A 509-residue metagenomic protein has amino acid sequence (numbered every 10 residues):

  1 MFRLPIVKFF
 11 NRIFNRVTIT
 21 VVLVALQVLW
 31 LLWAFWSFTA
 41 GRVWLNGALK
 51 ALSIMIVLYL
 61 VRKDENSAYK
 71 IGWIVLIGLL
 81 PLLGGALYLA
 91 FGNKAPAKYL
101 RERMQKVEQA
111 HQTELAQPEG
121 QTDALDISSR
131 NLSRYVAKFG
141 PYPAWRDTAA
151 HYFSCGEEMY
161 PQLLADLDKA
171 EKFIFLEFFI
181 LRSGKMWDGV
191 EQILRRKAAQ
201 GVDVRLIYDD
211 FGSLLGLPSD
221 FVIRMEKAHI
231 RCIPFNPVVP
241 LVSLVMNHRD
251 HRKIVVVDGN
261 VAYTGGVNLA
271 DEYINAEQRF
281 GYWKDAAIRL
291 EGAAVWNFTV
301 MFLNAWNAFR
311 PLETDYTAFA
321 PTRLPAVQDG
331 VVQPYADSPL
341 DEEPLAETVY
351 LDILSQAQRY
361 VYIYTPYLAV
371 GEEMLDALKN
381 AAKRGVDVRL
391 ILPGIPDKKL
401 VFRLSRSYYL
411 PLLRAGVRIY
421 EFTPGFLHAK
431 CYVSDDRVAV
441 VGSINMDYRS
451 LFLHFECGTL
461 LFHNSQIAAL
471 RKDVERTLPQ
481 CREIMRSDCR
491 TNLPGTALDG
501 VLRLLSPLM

Functional and structural regions predicted by a protein language model:
M1-T348, D352, Q356, P396 (+6 more regions): N-terminal localization/anchoring segments of enzymes in phospholipid and broader phosphate metabolism
Y360: Phosphate-/nucleic-acid-contacting segments
Y364-T365, F422, V441-G442: Thr-Gly-centered strand-to-loop micro-motif
Y367-R389, P393, K398: Helical hairpin unit composed of two closely spaced alpha helices linked by a short loop
D376, F402-R406: Short glycine/threonine-rich loop-to-helix capping motif typified by GTGT followed within a few residues by an Asp-Pro
G416-E421: Flexible, glycine/threonine-enriched loop-and-boundary segments that flank and lead into catalytic domains of large
K430: Catalytic-core elements of nucleic-acid end-processing and repair enzymes
